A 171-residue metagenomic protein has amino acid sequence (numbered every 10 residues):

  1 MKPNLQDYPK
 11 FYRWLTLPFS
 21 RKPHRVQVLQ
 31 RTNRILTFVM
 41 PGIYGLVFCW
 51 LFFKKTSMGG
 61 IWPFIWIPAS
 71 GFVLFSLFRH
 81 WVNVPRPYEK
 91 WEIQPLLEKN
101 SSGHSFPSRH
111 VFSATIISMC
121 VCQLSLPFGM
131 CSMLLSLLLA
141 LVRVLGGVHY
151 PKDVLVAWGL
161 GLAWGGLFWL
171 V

Functional and structural regions predicted by a protein language model:
M1-Y44, G59, F75-S101: N-terminal transmembrane-helix/juxtamembrane module of multi-pass inner/ER membrane proteins
H24, C49-T56, L124, V171: Structural signal for the C-terminal ends of transmembrane alpha-helices and the immediately following loop
Q27, R31, S57-I61, I65 (+1 more regions): Hydrophobic, aromatic-rich alpha-helical transmembrane segments and their membrane-interface anchor motifs
G45-L74: Interfacial segments of alpha-helical transmembrane regions
F48, S70, L74, F78 (+3 more regions): Alpha-helical membrane-inserting segments
F53-T56, N83-Y88, G147-K152: Transmembrane helix-loop junctions in multipass membrane proteins, especially transporters and channels
I65-R79, M130-V142: Small-polar-interrupted transmembrane alpha-helices in polytopic inner-membrane proteins
E92-V171: Membrane-embedded catalytic cores of phosphoryl/pyrophosphoryl-handling enzymes
